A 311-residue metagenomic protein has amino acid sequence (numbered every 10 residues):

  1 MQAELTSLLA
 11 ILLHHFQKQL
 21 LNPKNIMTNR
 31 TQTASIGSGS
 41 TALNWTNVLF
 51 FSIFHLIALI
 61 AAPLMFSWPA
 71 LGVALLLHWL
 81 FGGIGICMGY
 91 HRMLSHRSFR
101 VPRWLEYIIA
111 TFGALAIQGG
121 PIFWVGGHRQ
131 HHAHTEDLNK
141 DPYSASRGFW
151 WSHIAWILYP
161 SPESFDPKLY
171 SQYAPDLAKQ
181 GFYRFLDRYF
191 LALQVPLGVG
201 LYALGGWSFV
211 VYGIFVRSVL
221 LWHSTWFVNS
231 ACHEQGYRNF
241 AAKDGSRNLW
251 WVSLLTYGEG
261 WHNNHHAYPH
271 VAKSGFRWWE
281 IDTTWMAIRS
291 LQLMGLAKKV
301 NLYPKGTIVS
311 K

Functional and structural regions predicted by a protein language model:
Q2-F227, A231, A272-K311: Non-catalytic, topology-defining segments of multipass membrane proteins
Y173-G181, Q235-W261, H266-Y268: Active-site-proximal inter-transmembrane loops
